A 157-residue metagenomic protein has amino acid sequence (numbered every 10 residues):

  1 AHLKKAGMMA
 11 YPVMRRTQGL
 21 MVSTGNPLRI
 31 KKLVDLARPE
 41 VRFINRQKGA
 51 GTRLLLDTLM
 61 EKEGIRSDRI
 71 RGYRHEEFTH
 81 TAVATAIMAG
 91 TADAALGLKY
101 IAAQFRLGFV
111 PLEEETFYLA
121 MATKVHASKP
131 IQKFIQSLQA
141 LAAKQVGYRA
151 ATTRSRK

Functional and structural regions predicted by a protein language model:
A1, A84-E113: A ligand-binding cleft/hinge motif common to bilobed small-molecule-binding domains
A1-D35: N-terminal segment of the mature folded domain
T17, G108-Q136, S155-K157: Periplasmic-binding protein-like
V34-L54: Short loop->beta-strand "edge-of-pocket" segments that line small-molecule binding or catalytic clefts across diverse
R46, R66-T79: Short beta-strand-to-loop elements that line the ligand-binding cleft of bilobed periplasmic-binding protein-like
Q47-T58, L138-K157: Ligand-binding clefts/hinges and TM-proximal coupling segments of bilobed small-molecule sensing domains
L59-E63: Anionic-ligand binding region
